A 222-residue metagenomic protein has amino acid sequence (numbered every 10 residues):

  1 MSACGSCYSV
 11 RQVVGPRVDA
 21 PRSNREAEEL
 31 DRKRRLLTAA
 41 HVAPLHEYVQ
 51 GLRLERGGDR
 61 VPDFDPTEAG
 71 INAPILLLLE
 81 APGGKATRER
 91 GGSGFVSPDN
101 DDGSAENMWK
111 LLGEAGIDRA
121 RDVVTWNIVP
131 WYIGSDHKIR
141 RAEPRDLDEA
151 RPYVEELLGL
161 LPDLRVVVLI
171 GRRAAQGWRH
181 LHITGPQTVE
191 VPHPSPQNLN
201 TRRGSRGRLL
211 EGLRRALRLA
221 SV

Functional and structural regions predicted by a protein language model:
C4-Y8, G15-H182, P186-P192, P196-L199 (+2 more regions): A polyanion-binding, active-site-adjacent surface
